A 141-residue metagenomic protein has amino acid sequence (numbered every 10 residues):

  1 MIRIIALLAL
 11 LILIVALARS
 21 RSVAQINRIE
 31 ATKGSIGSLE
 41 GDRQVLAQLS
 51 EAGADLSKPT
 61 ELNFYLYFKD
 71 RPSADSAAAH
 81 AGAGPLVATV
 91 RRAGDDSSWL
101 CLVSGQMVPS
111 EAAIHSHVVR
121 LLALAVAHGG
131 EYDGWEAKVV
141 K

Functional and structural regions predicted by a protein language model:
I2-K141: Long, contiguous binding/interaction regions
